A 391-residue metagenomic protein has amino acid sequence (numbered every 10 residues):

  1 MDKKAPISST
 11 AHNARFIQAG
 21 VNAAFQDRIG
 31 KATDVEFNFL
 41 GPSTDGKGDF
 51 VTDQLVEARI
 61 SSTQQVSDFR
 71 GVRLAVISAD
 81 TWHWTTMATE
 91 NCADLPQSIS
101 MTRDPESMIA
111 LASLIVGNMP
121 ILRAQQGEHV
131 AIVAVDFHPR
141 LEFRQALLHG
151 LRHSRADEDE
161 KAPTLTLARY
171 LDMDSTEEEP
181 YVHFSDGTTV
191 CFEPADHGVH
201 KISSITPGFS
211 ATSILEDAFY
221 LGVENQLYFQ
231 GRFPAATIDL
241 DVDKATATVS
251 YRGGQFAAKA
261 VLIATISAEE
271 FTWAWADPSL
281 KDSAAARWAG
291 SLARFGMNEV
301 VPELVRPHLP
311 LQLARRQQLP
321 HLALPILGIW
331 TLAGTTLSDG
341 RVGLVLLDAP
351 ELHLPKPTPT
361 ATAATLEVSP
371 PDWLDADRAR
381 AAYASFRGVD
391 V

Functional and structural regions predicted by a protein language model:
M1-T86, T206-A286: N-terminal leader/presequence regions that precede the main folded/catalytic core
T63-V66, S100-V116, P163-D174, Y181-S185 (+3 more regions): Short, solvent-exposed secondary-structure boundary motifs
T81-P163, D277-R378: Surface-exposed beta-loop interaction hotspot
I115-V116, Q125-G127, T176-E179, A195-D196 (+2 more regions): Short, ordered beta-strand-loop transition motifs
H129-A134, H183-F184, D196-I205, A247-V249 (+2 more regions): Short, well-ordered strand-loop elements centered on a beta-strand within folded domains, enriched for acidic residues
R144-G208, T358-V391: Alpha-helical oligomerization segments
F184-D186, Y251-G253, G334-S338: Short acidic, glycine-rich loop/turn motifs
T189-A195, F256-A264, V345: Short amphipathic beta-strand/extended segments with alternating polar/hydrophobic composition
